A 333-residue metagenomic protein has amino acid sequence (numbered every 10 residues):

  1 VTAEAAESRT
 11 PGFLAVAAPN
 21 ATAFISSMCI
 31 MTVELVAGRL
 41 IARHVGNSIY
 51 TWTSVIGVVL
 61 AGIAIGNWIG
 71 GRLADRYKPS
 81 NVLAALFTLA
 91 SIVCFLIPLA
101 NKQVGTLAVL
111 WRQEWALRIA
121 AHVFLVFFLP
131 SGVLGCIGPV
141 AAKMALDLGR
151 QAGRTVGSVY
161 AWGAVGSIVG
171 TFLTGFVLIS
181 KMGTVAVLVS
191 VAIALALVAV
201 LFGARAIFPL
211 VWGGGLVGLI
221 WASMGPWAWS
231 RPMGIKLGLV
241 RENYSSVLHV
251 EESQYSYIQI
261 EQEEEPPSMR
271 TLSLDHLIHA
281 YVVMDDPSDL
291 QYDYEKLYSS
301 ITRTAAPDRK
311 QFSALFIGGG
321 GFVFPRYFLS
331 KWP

Functional and structural regions predicted by a protein language model:
V1-E251, Q259-S268, H276-H279, Y292 (+4 more regions): Alpha-helical transmembrane segments of multi-pass membrane proteins
Y255: Beta-strand residues that line the small-molecule/cofactor-binding core of sensory signal-transduction domains
V282-D286: Short acidic, glycine/proline-rich loop/turn micro-motifs
